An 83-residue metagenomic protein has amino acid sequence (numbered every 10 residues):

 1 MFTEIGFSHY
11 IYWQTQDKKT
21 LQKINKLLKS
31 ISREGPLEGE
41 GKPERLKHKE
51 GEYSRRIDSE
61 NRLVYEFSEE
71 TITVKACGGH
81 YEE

Functional and structural regions predicted by a protein language model:
M1, K23, R45: Amphipathic alpha-helical recognition patches that constitute DNA-binding helices
M1, Q14-T15, R33-G35: Short hydrophobic/aromatic-rich motifs at helix boundaries and adjacent loops
S8-Q22, E40, Y53-R62, E66-E83: Enriched for short, Lys/Arg-rich terminal
L21, N25-K29: Short, well-structured alpha-helical segments
K29-R56: A short, surface-exposed loop/turn module that caps and links secondary-structure elements
